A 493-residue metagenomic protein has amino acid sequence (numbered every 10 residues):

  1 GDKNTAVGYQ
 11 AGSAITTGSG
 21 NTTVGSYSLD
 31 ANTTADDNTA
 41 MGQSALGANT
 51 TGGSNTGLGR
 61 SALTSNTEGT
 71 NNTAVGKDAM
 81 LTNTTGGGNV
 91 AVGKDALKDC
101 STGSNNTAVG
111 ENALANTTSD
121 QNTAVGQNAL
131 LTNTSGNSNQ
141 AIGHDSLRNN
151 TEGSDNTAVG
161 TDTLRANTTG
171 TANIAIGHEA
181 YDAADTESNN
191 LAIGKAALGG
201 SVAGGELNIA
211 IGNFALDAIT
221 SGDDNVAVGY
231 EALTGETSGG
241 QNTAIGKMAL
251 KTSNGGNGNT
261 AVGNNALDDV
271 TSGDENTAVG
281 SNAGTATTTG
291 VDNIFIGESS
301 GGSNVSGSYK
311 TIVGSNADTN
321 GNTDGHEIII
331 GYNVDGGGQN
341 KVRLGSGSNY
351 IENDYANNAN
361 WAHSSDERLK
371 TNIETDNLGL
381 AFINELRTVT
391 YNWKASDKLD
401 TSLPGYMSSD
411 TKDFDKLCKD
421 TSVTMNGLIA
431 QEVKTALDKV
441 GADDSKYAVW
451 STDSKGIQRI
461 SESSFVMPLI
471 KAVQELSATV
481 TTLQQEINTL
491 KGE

Functional and structural regions predicted by a protein language model:
G1-S365: Glycine- and small/polar-enriched repetitive beta-structure motifs of secreted/surface proteins
D99, S303, S348-T375, G379-F382 (+1 more regions): Glycine-rich, low-complexity segments
N372-L386, T424-A436: C-terminal accessory segments
G379-D415: Acidic, glycine-rich loop-and-strand cores that form catalytic or ligand-binding grooves in diverse globular domains
R387, E432-T452: Active-site and glycan-interaction determinants of carbohydrate-active enzymes
K412-T424: Intrinsically disordered, low-complexity acidic Ser/Thr-rich regulatory segments
F414, D444-E493: C-terminal intramolecular chaperone/auto-processing assembly modules
